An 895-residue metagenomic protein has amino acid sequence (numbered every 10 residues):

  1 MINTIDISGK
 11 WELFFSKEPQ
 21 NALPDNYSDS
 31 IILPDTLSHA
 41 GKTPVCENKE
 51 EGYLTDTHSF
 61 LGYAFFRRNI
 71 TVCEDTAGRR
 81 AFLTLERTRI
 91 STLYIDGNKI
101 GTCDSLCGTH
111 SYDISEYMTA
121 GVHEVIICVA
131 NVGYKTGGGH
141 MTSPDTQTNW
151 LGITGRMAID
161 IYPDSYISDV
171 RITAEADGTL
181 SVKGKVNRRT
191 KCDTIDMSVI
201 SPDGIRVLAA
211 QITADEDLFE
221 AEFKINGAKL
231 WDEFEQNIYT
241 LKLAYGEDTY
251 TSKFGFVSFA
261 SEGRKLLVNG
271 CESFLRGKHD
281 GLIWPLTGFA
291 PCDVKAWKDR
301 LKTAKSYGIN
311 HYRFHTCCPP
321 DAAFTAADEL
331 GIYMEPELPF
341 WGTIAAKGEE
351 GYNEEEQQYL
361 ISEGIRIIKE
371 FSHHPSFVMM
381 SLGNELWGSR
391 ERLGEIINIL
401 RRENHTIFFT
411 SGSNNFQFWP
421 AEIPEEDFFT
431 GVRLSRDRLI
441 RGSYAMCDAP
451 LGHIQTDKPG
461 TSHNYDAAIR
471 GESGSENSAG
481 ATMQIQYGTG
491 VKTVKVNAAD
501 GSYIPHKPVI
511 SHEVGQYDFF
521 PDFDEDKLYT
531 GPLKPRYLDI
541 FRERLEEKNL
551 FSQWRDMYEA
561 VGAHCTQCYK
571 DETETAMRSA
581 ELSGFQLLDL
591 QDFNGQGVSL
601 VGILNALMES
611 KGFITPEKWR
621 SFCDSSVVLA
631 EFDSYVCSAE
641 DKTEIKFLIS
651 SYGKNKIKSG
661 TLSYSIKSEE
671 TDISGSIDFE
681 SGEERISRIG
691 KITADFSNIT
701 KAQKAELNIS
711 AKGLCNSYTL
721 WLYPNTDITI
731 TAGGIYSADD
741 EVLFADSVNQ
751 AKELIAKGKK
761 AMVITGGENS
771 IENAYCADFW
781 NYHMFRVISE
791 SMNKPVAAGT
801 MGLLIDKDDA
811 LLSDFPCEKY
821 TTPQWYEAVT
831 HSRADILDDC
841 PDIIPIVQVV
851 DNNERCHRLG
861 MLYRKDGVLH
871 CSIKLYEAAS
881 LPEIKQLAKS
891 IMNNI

Functional and structural regions predicted by a protein language model:
M1-K49, C128, V132, I159 (+2 more regions): Accessory carbohydrate-binding/adhesion or oligomerization-edge regions at the termini of glycan-active proteins
I5-E18, G41, D56-Y166, R189 (+2 more regions): Accessory beta-strand-rich segments of carbohydrate-active enzymes
T43-T71, R79-I95, G101-T102, D169-R171 (+7 more regions): Active-site-adjacent substrate/metal-binding segments within catalytic domains of carbohydrate-active enzymes
A81, L93-I95, T179-I212, A221 (+3 more regions): Beta-strand-rich binding/interaction modules
M118-V122, K185-E262, N698-T729: Extended acidic/polar, glycine-enriched regions that form or flank non-catalytic beta-rich accessory modules
H311-L604: Substrate-binding/catalytic cleft of secreted carbohydrate-active enzymes, primarily glycoside hydrolases
E403, L588-S651: Aromatic-rich peripheral "rim/lid" segments of glycoside hydrolase catalytic domains that contact and position glycan
A468-K492, I788-P882: Catalytic beta-strand/loop cores that center a nucleophilic Ser/Cys/Thr and support acyl-enzyme chemistry
